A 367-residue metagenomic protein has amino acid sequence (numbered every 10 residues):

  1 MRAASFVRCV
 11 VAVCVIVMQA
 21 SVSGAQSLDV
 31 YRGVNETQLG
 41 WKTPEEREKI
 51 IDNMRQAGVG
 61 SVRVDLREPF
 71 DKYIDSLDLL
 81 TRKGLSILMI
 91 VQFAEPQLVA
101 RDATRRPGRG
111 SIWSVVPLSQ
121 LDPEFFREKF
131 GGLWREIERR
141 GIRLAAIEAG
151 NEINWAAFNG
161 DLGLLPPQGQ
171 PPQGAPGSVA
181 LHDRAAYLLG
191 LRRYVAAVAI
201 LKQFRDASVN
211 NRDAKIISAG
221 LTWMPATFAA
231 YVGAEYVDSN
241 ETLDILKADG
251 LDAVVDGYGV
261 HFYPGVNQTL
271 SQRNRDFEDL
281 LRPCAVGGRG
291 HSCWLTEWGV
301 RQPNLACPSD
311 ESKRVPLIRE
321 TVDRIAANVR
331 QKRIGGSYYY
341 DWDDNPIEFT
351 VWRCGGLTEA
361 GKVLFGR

Functional and structural regions predicted by a protein language model:
M1-F6: N-terminal secretory signal peptides that target proteins for export/translocation
R8-Q19: Bacterial N-terminal signal peptides
A25-D65, Y340: Boundary/entry segment of secreted carbohydrate-active catalytic domains
R32-E36, V62-V64, I87-V91, A145-A149 (+4 more regions): Hydrophobic faces of well-ordered beta-strands that scaffold small-molecule active sites in alpha/beta enzyme cores
L39-M54, F126-E136, V232-D249, I318-I325: Short, acidic/polar
K42-E45, L164-V179, P303-E320, R324-R367: Aromatic-rich peripheral "rim/lid" segments of glycoside hydrolase catalytic domains that contact and position glycan
I50, M54-M224, R301-P303: Substrate-binding cleft and catalytic face of glycoside hydrolase catalytic domains, especially the flexible beta-alpha
I90, H182-V315, I347-E359, G366: Noncatalytic carbohydrate-binding groove/subsite architecture in carbohydrate-active enzymes
